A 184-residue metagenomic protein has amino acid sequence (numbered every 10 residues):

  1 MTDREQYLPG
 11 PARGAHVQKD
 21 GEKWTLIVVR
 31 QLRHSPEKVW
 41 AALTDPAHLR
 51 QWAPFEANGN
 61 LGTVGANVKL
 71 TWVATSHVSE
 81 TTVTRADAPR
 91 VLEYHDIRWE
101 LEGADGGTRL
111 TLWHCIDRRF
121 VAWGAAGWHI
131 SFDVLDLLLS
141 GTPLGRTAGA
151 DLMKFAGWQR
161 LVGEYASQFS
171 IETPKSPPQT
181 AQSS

Functional and structural regions predicted by a protein language model:
M1-G21, D105-S184: Terminal "cap-and-tail" regions of soluble proteins that handle hydrophobic small molecules
V17, V83, W99-L101: A structural signal for short hydrophobic beta-strand segments in well-ordered beta-sheet cores
K19-V28, H34, K38, D45-P89 (+1 more regions): Short beta-edge strand/loop motif at the mouth of beta-sheet-based domains
Q31-S35, T71, E102, W113-D117: Solvent-exposed residues in well-ordered beta-strands and their adjoining turns, especially edge/terminal strands
V78-S79, A88, L101, R118-V121: A short local loop/turn or secondary-structure capping micro-motif enriched for an aromatic residue
D87-L92, G106: Short, conserved beta-turn/loop elements at beta-strand boundaries and strand-helix junctions
H95-I97: Conserved alpha/beta core surface patches that mediate binding of polyanionic ligands
